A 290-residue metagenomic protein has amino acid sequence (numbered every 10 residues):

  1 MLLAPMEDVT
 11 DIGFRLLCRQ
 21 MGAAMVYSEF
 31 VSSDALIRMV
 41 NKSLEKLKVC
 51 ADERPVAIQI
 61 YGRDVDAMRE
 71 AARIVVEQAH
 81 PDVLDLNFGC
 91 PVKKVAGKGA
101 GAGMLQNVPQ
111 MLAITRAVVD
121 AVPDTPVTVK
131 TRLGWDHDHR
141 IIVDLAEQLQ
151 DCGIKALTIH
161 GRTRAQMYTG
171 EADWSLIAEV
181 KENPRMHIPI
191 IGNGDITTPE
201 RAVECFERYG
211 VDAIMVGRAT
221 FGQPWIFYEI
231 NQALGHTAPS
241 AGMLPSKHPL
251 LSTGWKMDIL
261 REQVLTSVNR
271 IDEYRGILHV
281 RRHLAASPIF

Functional and structural regions predicted by a protein language model:
M1-A4, V26, V31-S32, K42-L44 (+5 more regions): Residue-level signal for pocket-adjacent positions within structured domains
M1-L2, E7, I12-G13, Q20 (+6 more regions): Alpha/beta catalytic cores of nucleotide-metabolism and tRNA/nucleoside-modifying enzymes
M6-D8, V31-S33, Y61-R63, G89-P91 (+4 more regions): Active-site beta-loop-alpha junctions enriched in small/polar residues
M6-D82: Glycine-rich, positively charged N-terminal anion/phosphate-binding segment
Q20, D66-A100, M104, V108-I190 (+2 more regions): Alpha/beta enzyme core
Y27, A57-Q59, D85, T128 (+2 more regions): Conserved beta-strand positions in the central sheet of alpha/beta enzyme cores
V40-N41, M104-V108, Q223, D272: Short, solvent-exposed helix-helix connector turns and helix-capping sites enriched in acidic/polar residues
R63, Q106, W255: Residue-level signal for the nucleotide or nucleotide-sugar donor/cofactor binding architecture
